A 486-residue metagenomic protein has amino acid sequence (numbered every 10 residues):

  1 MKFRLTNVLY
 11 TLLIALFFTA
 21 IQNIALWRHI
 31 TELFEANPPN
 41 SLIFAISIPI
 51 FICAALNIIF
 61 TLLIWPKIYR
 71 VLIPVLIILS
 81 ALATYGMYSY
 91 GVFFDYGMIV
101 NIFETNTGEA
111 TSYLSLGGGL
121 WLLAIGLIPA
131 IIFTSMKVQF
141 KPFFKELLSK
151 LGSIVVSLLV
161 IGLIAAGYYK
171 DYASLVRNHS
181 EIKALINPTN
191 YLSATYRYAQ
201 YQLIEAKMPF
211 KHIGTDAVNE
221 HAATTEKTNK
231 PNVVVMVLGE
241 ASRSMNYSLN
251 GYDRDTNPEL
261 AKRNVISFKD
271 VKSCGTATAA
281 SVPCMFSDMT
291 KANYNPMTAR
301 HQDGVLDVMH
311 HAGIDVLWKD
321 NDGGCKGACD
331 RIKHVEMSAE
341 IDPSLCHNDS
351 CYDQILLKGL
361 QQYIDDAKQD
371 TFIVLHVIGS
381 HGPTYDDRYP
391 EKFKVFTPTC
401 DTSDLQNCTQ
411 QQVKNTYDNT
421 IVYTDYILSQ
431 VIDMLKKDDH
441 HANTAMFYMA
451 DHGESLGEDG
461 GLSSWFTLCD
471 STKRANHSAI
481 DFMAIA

Functional and structural regions predicted by a protein language model:
M1-I186: Transmembrane and membrane-interface helices of multi-pass, inner-membrane envelope-modifying transferases
K2-L12, D307, Q362, D433-D439 (+2 more regions): Membrane-interface soluble catalytic domains
L62-V71, Y90, V308, A312-W318 (+4 more regions): Catalytic cores of PAPS-dependent sulfotransferases and nucleotide-sugar/CMP/GDP-dependent glycosyltransferases
A166-M236, A241-D401, T472-R474: Active-site-proximal alpha/beta segments of enzymes that process anionic O-linked groups
N178-L185, N293-P296, S344-H347, Q410-I421 (+3 more regions): Active-site rim elements
Y247, I432, E458: Active-site-flanking alpha-helical
G251-D255, H440-N443, F447-I485: Histidine-centered active-site microenvironments of extracellular/periplasmic hydrolases and transferases
K358-Q362, T399-T444: A long, amphipathic alpha-helix that forms part of the scaffold/cap immediately adjacent to metal-dependent active
